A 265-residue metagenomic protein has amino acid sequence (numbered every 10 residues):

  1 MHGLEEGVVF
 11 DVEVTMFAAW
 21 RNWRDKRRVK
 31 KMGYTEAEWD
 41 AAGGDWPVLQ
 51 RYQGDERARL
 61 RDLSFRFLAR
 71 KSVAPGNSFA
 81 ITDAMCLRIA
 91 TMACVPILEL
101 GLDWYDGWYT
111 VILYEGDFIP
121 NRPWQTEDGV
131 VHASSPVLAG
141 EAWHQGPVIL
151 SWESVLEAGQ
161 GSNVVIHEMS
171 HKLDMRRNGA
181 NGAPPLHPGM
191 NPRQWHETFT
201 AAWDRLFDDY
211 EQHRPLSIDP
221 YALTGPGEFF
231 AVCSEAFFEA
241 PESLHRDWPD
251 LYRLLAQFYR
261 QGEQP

Functional and structural regions predicted by a protein language model:
M1-T15: N-terminal amphipathic/basic-hydrophobic helices that include classical n-h-c signal peptides and signal-anchor
D11-A37: Charged, compositionally biased N-terminal leader segments and the immediate start of the first structured element
V29, L68, S72, R88-G107 (+2 more regions): Metalloprotease/metallohydrolase-associated module, dominated by Zn2+-dependent proteases
K31-R70: Amphipathic alpha-helical packing elements
Q50-R51, S64-M92: N-terminal accessory alpha/beta regions
G54-D55, G76-A84, P220-E228: Structural motif
E56, P75-A80, L102-Y109: Short coil/turn segments at secondary-structure boundaries
Q160-M175, A231: Active-site recognition of the HExxH zinc-binding catalytic motif
